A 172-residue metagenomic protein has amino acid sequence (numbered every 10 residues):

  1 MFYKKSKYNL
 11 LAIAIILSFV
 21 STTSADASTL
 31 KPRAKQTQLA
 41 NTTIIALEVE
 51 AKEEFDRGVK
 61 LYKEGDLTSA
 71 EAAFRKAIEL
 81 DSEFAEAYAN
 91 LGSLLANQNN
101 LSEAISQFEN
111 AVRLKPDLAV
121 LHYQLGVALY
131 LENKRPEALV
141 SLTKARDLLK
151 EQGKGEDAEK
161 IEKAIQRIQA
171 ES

Functional and structural regions predicted by a protein language model:
F2-K4, L11, L30-I45, A51 (+1 more regions): Terminal, low-structured helical/coil segments at or just beyond the last alpha-helical repeat
Y62-K76, N97-N110, N133-K144, A158: Structural signature of tandem alpha-helical TPR/SEL1-like repeats, specifically the intra-repeat loop/turn
